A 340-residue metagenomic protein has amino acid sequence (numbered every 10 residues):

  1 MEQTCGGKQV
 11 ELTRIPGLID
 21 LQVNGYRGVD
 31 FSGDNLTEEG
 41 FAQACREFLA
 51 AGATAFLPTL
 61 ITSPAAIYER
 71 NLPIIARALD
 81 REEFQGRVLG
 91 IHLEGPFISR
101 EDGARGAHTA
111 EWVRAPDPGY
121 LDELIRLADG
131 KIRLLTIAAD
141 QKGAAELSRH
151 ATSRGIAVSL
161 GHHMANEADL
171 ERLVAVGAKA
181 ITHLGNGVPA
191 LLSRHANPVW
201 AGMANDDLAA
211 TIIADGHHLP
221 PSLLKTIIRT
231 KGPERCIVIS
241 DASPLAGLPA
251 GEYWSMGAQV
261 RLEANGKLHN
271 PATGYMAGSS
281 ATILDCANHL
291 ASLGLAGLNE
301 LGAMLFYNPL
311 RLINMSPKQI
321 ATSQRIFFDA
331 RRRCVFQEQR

Functional and structural regions predicted by a protein language model:
E2-N35, F41-A42, R46: Replace "His-x-His-based motif
G17-I19, S159, V238-I239: Residue-level marker for buried hydrophobic side chains located in beta-strands that build the well-ordered beta-sheet
Q22, F48, L93, A151 (+5 more regions): Divalent metal-coordination and catalytic microenvironments
V23-D30, A42-N71, R87-S99, A128-D140 (+4 more regions): Divalent metal-dependent hydrolysis catalytic cores, especially in the metallo-beta-lactamase
E38-E39, N71-I74, P118, S193-V199: Charged helix-capping and loop-helix junction motifs
L93, I98-N197: Divalent metal-binding pocket/active-site signature
D169-G302, M315-S316: Active-site-adjacent C-terminal substructures of enzyme catalytic domains
E234, G294-G302, R311-Q339: Acidic, glycine-enriched loop/beta-strand segments at the rims of small-molecule binding/catalytic pockets
